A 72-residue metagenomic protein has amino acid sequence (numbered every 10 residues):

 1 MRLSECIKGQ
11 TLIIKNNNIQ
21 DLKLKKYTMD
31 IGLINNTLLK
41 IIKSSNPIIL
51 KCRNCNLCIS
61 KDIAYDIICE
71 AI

Functional and structural regions predicted by a protein language model:
M1-R2: Absolute protein N-terminus
I7, N18, I42-S45: A generic structural motif
N17-I19, M29-I31: A structural micro-motif recognizing beta-strand termini and the immediately following turn/loop segments
K23-Y27: Short alpha-helix capping/helix-loop boundary micro-motifs
I42, N46-I72: C-terminal structural segments of small proteins and small subunits
